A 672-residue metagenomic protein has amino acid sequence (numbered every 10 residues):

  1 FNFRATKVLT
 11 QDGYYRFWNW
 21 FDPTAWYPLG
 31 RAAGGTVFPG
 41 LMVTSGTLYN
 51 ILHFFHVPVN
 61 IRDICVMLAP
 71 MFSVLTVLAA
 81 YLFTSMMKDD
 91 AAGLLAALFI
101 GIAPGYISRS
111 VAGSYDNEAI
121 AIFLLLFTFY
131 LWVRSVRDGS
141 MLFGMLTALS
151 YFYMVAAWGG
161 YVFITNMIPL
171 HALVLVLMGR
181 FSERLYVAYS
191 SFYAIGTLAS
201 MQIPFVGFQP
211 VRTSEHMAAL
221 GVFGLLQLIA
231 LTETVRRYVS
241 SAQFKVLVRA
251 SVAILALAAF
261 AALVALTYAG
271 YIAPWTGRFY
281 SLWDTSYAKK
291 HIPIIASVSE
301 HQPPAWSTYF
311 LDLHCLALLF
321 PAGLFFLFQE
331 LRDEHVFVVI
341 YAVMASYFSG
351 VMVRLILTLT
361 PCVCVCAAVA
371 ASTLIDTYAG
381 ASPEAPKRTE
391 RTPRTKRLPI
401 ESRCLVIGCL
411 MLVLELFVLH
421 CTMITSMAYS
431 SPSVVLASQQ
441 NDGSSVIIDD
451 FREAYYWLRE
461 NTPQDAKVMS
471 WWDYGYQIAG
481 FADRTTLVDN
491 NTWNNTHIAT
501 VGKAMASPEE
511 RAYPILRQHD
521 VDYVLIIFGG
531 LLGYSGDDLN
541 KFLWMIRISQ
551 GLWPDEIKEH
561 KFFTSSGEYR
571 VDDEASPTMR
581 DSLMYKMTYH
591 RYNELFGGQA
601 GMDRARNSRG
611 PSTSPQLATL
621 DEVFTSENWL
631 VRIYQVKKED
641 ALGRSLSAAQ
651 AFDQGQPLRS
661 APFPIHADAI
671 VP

Functional and structural regions predicted by a protein language model:
F1-G34, V239-I295, M427-P432, D442 (+1 more regions): Aromatic-rich transmembrane-lumenal/periplasmic boundary elements in polytopic membrane proteins
F1-L75, A103, D116-A119: Membrane-interface coil-to-helix junctions
P23-A25, M67-M86, A91-M178, Y189-V206 (+1 more regions): Membrane-embedded helix bundles of polyisoprenyl
G113-N117, G207-E215, E334, S349-T360: Membrane-interface catalytic loops of GT-C/OST-like multi-pass glycosylation enzymes that act
L131, I164-S251, T373-G380, T389-R394: Perimembrane helix-loop-helix junctions
S214-R237, V248-F337: Alpha-helical transmembrane segments at the extracellular/periplasmic loop-to-helix junctions of multi-pass membrane
A342-R397, I407-G408, L412: Hydrophobic/aromatic-rich transmembrane helices and adjacent perimembrane loops
P383-P672: Extracytoplasmic
